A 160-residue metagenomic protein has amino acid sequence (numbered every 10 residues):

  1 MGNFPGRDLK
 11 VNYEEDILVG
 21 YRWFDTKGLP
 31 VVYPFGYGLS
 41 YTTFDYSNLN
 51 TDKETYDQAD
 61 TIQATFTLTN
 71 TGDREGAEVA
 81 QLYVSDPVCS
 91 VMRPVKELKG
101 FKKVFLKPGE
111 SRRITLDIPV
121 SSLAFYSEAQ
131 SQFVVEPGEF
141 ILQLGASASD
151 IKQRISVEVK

Functional and structural regions predicted by a protein language model:
M1-A77, Y83, P137, L142-G145 (+1 more regions): Secreted, periplasmic, or luminal enzymes acting at the cell surface/secretory milieu
G38, Y83, E97-K99, S131-F133: Short intrinsically disordered coil segments
D52, T69-T71, S85, D117-S121 (+1 more regions): Solvent-exposed residues in well-ordered beta-strands and their adjoining turns, especially edge/terminal strands
T61-Q63, S111-T115, K152-R154: Intrinsic-disorder/low-complexity, polar/charged segments enriched in Ser/Thr/Lys/Arg/Asp/Glu/Gln
D73-S90, K96-L98: Short acidic, flexible loop segments centered on an aromatic residue
S90-E128: Intrinsically disordered, low-complexity Pro/Gly/Ser/Thr-rich segments with frequent PxxP/GP/PP motifs and embedded
P119-K160: Terminal connector regions
